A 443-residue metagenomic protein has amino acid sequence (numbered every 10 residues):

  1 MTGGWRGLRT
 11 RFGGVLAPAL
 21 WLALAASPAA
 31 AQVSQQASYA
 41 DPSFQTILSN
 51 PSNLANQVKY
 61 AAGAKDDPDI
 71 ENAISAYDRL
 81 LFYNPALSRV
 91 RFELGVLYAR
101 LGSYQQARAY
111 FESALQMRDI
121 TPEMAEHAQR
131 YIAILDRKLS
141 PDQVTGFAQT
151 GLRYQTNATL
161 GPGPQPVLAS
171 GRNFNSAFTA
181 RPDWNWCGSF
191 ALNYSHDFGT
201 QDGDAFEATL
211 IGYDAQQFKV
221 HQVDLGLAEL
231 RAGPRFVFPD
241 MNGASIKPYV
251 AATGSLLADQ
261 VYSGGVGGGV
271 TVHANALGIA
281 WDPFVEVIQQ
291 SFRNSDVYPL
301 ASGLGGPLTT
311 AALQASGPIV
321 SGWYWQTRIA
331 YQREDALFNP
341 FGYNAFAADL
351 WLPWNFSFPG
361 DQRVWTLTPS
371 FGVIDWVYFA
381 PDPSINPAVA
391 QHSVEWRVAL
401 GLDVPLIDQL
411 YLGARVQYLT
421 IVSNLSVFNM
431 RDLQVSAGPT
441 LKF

Functional and structural regions predicted by a protein language model:
M1-G3, A23-A25, S140-V144: Intrinsically disordered low-complexity regions specifically enriched for long asparagine
M1-R11: N-terminal secretory signal peptides that target proteins for export/translocation
T10-V15, G95: General helical structural elements
G14-A25: Bacterial N-terminal signal peptides
A31-L48, S52-P68, Y77-L87, E93-F443: Gram-negative and organellar
